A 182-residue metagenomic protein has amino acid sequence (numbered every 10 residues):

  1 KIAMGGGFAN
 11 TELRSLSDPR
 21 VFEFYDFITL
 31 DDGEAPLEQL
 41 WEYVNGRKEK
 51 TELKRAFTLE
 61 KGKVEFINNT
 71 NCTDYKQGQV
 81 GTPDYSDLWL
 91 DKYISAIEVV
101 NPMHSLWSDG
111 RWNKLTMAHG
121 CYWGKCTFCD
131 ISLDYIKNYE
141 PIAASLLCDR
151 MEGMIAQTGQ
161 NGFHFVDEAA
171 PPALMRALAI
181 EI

Functional and structural regions predicted by a protein language model:
K1-N71: Glycine-rich beta-alpha loop elements in corrinoid/cobalamin-binding modules across cobalamin-dependent enzymes
G7, E52, Q79, G120-Y122 (+1 more regions): Residue-level preference for alpha-helix termini and adjacent loops
V21-F24, R47-E49, Y75-K76, D134-I136 (+2 more regions): Short, low-complexity, polar/charged sequence segments that are solvent-exposed and flexible
G33-E38, V80, D87, L174: Short, surface-exposed, charge-dense and proline/glycine-enriched linear segments
L59-V99: A broadly conserved sequence feature marking short terminus-proximal activation segments in nucleic acid-centric
P83-I182: Radical SAM [4Fe-4S] cluster-binding motif and immediate context
